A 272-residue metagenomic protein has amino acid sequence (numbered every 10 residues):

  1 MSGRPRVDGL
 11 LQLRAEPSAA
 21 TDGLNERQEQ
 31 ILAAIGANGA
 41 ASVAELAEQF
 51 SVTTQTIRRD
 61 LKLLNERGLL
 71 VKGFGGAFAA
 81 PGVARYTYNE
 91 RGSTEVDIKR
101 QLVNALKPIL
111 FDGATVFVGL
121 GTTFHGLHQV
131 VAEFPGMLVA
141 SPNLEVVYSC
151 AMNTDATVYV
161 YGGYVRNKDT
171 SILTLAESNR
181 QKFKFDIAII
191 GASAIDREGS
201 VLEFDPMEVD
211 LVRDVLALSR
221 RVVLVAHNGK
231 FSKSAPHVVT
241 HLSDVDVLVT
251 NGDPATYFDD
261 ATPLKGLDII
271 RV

Functional and structural regions predicted by a protein language model:
S2-F117, T122, H128-E133, C150-A156: HTH-adjacent hinge/linker in prokaryotic transcriptional regulators
S2-G36, A40-A44, S51, Q55 (+2 more regions): Conserved phosphate- and dinucleotide-binding cores of soluble alpha/beta proteins, encompassing both enzyme active
A132-M137, P206-M207: A glycine- and small-aliphatic-rich helix-loop capping segment at beta-alpha/alpha-beta transitions that lines
